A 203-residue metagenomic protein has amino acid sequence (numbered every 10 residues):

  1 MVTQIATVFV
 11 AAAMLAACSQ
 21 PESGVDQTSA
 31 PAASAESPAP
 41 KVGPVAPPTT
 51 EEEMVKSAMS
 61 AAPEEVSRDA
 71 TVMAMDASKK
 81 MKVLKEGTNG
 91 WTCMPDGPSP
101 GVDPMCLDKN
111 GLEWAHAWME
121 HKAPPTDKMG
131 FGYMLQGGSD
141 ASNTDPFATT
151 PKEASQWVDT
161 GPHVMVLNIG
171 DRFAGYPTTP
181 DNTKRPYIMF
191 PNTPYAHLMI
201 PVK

Functional and structural regions predicted by a protein language model:
M1-A6: Bacterial N-terminal signal peptides that target proteins for export
M14-A17: C-terminal motif of bacterial Sec signal peptides marking the signal peptidase cleavage site
S19-P44: Short, low-complexity, disordered segments immediately C-terminal to signal peptides in bacterial exported proteins
S37-K203: Primary mode marks residue(s) on the alpha4-beta5-alpha5 output face of response regulator receiver
